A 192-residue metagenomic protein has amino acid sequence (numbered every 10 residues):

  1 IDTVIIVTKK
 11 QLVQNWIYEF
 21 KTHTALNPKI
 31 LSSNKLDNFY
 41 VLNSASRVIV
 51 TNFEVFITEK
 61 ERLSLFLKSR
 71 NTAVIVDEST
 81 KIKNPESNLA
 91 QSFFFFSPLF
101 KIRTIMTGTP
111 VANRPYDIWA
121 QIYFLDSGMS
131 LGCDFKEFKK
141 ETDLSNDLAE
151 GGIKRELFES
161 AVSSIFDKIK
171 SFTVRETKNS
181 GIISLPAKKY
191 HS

Functional and structural regions predicted by a protein language model:
D2-T22, Y116: Conserved Walker A/P-loop ATP-binding site and its immediately adjacent core in helicase/helicase-like ATPase domains
D2-T3, A45, A73, A90-S180: Conserved P-loop NTPase motor "coupling/switch" region that bridges the ATPase
Q11-V13, L36, V55-I57, T109-P115: Conserved nucleotide-binding/hydrolysis micro-motifs of P-loop NTPases
A25-K35, S130-C133: Conserved RecA-like helicase motor-core motifs
L36-V48, F53-R70: Conserved helix/coil segment N-terminal to the catalytic DExD/H
D77-E78: Walker B catalytic acidic pair
K81-K83, A112-N113: Catalytic P-loop NTPase motifs of RecA-like helicase/translocase cores
N179-S192: Conserved helicase/translocase motor-coupling segment
